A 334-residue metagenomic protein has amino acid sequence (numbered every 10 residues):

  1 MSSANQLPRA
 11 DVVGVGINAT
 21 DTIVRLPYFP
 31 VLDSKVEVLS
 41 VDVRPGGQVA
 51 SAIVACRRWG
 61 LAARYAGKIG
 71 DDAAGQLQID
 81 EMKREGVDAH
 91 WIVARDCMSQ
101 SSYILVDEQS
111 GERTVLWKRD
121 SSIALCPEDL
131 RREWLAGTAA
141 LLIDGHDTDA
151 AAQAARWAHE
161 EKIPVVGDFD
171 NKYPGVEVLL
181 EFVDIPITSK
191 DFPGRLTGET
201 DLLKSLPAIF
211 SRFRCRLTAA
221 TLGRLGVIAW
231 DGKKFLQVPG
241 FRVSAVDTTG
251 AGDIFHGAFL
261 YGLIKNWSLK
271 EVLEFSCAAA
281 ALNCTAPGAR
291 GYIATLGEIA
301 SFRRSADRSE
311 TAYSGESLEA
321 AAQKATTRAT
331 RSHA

Functional and structural regions predicted by a protein language model:
M1-K68, A73-Q76, R84, S244 (+1 more regions): Glycine-rich phosphate/adenosyl-contacting loop at the front of the ribokinase-like
M1-V13, E37, L202-A334: Conserved phosphate-binding/catalytic region of the ribokinase-like
K68, W91-A94, I104-A140, G145: Conserved phosphate-binding/catalytic loop of the ribokinase/pfkB sugar-kinase fold
E81-D96: A glycine-rich helix N-cap at a beta->alpha junction
S122-R131, D149, G167-P174: Active-site glycine-rich loop that binds ribose-phosphate moieties when present
A155-P239: Conserved phosphate/ATP/ADP-binding segment of small-molecule kinases
